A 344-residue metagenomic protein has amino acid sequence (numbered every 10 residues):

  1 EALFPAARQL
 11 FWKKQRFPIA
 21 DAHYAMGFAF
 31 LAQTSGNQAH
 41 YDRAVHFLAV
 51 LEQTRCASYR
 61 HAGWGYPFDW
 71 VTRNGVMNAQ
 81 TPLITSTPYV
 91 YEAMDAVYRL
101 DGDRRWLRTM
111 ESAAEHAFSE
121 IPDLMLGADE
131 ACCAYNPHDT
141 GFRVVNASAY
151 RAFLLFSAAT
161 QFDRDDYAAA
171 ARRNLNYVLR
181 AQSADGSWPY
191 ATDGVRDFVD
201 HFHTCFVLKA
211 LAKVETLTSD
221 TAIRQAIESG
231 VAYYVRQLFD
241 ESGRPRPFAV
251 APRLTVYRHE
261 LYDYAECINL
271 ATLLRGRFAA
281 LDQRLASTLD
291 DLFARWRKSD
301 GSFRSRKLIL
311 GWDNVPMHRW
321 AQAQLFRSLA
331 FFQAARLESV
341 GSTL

Functional and structural regions predicted by a protein language model:
E1-L344: Glycan-recognition and catalytic cores of secretory/periplasmic carbohydrate-active enzymes
